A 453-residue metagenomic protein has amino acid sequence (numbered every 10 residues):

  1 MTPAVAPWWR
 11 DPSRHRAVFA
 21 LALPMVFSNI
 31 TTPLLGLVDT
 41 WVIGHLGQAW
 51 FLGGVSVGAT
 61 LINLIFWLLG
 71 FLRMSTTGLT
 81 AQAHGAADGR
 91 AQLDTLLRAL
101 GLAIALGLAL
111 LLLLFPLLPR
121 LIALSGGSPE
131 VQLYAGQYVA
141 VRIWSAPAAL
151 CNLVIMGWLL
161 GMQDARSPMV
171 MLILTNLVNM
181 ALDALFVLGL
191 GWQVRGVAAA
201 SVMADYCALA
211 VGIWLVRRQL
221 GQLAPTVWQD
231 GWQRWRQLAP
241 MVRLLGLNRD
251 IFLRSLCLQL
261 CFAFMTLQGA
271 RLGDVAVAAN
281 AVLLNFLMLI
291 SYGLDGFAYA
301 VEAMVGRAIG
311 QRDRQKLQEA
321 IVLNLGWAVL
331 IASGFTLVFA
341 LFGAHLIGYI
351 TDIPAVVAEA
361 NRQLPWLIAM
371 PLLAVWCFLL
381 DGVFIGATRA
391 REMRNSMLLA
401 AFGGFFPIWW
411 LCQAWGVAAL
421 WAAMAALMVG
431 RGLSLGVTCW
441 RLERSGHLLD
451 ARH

Functional and structural regions predicted by a protein language model:
M1-A22, T80-P147, A181, V187-R249 (+2 more regions): Short alpha-helical transmembrane segments in multi-pass integral membrane proteins
W9-L46, T60-L79, I104-L111, A146 (+4 more regions): N-terminal transmembrane alpha-helices
A20-D39, V141, N152, T175 (+5 more regions): Transmembrane helical elements of multi-pass membrane transporters/channels
P33-G53, I122-P129, L185-W192, R249-F252 (+3 more regions): Helix-terminus/linker motif at the lipid-water interface of multi-pass membrane proteins
T40, A49-L52, G89, L118 (+6 more regions): Membrane-helix interface/capping residues of multi-pass secondary transporters
L52-L112, A149-P168, A279-L337, L341 (+2 more regions): Small-residue-rich hydrophobic transmembrane alpha-helices
G70-R73, V141-G161, P168-N176, V197-I213 (+4 more regions): Short runs within selected transmembrane alpha-helices of multi-pass transporters and secretion channels
